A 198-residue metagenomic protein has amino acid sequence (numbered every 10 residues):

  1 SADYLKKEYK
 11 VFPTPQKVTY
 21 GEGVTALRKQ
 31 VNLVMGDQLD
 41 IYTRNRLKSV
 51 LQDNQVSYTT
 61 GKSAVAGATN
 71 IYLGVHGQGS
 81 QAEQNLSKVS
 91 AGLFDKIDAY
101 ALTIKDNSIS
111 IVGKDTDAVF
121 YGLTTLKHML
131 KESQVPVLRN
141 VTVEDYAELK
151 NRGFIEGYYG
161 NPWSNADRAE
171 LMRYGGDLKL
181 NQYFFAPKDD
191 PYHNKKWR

Functional and structural regions predicted by a protein language model:
S1-D117, Y121-D145: Acidic, contiguous N-terminal accessory segments
V18, S80, K150, N161-W163: A broad, structure-centric signal for solvent-exposed, well-ordered loop/edge residues that line or flank functional
T43-N45, N151, D167: Short, intrinsically disordered low-complexity segments
N70, S108, G153, N181-F184: Beta-sheet entry/capping signal
N140-Y159: N-terminal small/glycine-rich loop or linker at the start of catalytic domains across soluble metabolic enzymes
I155-R198: Aromatic-lined carbohydrate-binding surfaces of glycoside hydrolases
